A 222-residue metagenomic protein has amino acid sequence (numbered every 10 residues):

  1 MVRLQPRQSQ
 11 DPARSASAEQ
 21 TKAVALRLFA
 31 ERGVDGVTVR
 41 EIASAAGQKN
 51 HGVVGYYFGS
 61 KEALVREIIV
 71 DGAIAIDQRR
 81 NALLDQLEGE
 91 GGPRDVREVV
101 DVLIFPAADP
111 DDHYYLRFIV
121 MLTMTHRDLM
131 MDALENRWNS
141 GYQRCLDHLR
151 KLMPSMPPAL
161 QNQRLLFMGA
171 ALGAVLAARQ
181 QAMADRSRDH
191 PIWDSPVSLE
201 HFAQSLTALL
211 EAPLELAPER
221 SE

Functional and structural regions predicted by a protein language model:
M1-A16, E88-G89, P218-E222: N-terminal intrinsically disordered/low-complexity leader segments
M1-D11, A23-R27, D35-T38, S60-K61: Short glycine/proline-centered loop/turn elements that form peptide/ligand docking sites
V2, N139-E222: C-terminal peripheral helix-coil segments that are non-catalytic and often amphipathic
A18-A23, Y57-N81, D85: An amphipathic alpha-helix adjacent to DNA-recognition modules
L28, D35-A63, E67: Helix-turn-helix
K61, I68, G72, I76 (+5 more regions): Hydrophobic/aromatic residues within well-ordered alpha-helical segments
N81-Y115, L165: Hydrophobic alpha-helical connector segments
I104-R144: Short secondary-structure transition hinges
